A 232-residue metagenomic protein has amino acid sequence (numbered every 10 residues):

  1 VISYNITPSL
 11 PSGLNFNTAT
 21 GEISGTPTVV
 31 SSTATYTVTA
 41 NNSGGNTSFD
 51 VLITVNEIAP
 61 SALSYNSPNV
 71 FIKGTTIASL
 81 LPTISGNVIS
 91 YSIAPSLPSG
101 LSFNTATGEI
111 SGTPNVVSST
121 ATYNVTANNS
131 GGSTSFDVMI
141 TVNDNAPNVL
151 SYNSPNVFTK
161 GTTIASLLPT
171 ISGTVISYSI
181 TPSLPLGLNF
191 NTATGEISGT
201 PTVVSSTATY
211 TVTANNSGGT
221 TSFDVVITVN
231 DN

Functional and structural regions predicted by a protein language model:
V1-Y4, L10, G86-I93, L97 (+2 more regions): Solvent-exposed loop segments of extracellular immunoglobulin-like
S12-T28, S99-N115, L186-T202: Strand-loop-strand motifs at the edges of beta-sheets in extracellular beta-sandwich domains
S32-Y36, S119-Y123, S206-Y210: Exposed beta-strand face motif in extracellular beta-rich ectodomains
G45-N56, G132-N143, G219-D231: C-terminal edge beta-strand
I58-N66, A146-N153: Proline-enriched interdomain boundary motifs that mark the N-terminal boundary and often initiate the first structured
N69-T76, N156-T163: Short, solvent-exposed loop/linker segments at the N-terminal edge of repeated beta-sheet extracellular domains
T76-T83, T163-T170: A short beta-strand segment in extracellular, disulfide-stabilized domains
